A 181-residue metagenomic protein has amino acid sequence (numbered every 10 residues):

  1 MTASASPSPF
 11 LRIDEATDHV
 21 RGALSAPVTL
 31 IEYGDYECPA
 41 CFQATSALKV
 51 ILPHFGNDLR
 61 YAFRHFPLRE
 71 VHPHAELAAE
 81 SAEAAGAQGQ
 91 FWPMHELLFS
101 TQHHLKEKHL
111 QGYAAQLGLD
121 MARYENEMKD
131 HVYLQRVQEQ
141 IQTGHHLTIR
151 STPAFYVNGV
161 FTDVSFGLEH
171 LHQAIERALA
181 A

Functional and structural regions predicted by a protein language model:
M1-R12, A181: N-terminal targeting signals for export/organelle localization
L11-V28: A short beta-strand-turn-helix
L24-C38, Y61: Short active-site neighborhood of thiol/selenol oxidoreductases, capturing the structured segment around
G34, A40-V50, G112-A181: C-terminal cap of thioredoxin/glutaredoxin-like
E37-C38, P67-E70, F99-Q102, F161-T162: Short histidine/acidic/glycine/proline-rich micro-motifs that form metal- and phosphate-coordinating active-site loops
T45-H65: Conserved helix-turn-beta segment immediately C-terminal to the redox Cys motif in thioredoxin-like folds
A75-A79, F91-W92, E107-L110: A general structural signal for well-ordered alpha-helical segments in protein cores
A82-H103, D120: Short, internal strand/loop/helix patches that form the active-site neighborhood or redox-interaction surface
